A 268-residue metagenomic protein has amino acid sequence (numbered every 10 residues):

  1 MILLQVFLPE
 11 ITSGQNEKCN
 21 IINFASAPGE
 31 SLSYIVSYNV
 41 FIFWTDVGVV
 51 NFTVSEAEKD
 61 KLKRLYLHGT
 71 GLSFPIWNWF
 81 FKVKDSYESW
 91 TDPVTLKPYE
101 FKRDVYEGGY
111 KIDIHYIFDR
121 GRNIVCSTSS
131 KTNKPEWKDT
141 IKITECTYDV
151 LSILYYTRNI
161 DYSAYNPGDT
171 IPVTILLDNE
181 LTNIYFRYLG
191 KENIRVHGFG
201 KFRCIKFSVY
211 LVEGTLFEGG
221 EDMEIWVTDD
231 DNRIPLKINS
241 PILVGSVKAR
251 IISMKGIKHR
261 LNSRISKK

Functional and structural regions predicted by a protein language model:
M1-P9: Bacterial N-terminal signal peptides
I2, G29, S33, L72 (+4 more regions): Alpha-helical structural elements
Q15-R120, Y162-K268: Acidic, serine/threonine-rich low-complexity disordered tracts
R120-L177: Active-site/ligand-binding surface loops and adjacent short beta/alpha elements that line catalytic pockets across
